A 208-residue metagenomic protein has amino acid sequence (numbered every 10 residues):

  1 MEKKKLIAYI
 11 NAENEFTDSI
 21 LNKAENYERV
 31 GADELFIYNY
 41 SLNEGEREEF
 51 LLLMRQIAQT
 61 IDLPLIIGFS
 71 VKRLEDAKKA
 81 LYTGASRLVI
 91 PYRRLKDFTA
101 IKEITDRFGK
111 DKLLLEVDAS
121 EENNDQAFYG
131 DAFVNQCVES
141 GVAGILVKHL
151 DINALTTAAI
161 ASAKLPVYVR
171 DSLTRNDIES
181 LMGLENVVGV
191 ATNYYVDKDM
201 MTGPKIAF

Functional and structural regions predicted by a protein language model:
M1-L63, V71-E75, K79, L113-L115 (+5 more regions): Conserved N-terminal beta1-alpha1 strand-loop-helix module at the mouth
Y40-L42, T83-A100, L146-I152, S172-A207: Glycine-rich phosphate-binding active-site loops on the catalytic face of alpha/beta enzymes
E46, T60-L65, D106-K112, A163-V169: Short acidic, glycine/proline-enriched helix-loop-strand junctions
L53, D76-A80, A100-I104, A158-A159 (+1 more regions): A short acidic, amphipathic alpha-helical/loop segment
A58, S86-R87, A154-S162, P166-V167: A short, hydrophobic/aromatic-rich structural module that often spans a beta strand with its adjoining loop
K78-N123: Hydrophobic, well-structured mid-protein blocks that either form specific transmembrane helices
T105-D106, V138, M182-G183: Alpha-helix boundary recognition
